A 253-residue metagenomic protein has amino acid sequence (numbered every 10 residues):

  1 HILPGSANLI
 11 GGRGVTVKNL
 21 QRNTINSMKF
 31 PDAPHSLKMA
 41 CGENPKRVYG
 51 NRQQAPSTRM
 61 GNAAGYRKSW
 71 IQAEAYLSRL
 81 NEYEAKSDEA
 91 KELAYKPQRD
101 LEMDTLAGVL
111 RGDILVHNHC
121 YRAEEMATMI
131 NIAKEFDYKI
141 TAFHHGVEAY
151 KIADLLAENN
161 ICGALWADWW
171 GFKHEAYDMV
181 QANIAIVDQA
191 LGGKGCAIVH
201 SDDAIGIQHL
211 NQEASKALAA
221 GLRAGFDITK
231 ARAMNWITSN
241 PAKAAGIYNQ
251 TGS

Functional and structural regions predicted by a protein language model:
H1-A142, Y248: Polyanionic/metal-chelating signatures
L3, H119-Y121, F143-G146, A164-D168 (+1 more regions): Generic beta-strand/beta-sheet core signal
A7-N8, E148, G171, I205: Positions that flank functional sites
P97-L101, Y121-E124, E148, E175-M179 (+1 more regions): Short secondary-structure boundary/capping elements
T105, E125, K151-I152, N183: Short acidic active-site motifs
L115, D154-A157, I161-S253: His/Asp/Glu-enriched, well-ordered alpha-helical/loop segment that forms or immediately abuts the divalent-metal
A123-E125, G146-K151, S239-A242: Short acidic loop-to-helix transition motifs that present clustered carboxylates
M126-K134, I152-A157, A214: Distinct, well-ordered alpha-helical segments
